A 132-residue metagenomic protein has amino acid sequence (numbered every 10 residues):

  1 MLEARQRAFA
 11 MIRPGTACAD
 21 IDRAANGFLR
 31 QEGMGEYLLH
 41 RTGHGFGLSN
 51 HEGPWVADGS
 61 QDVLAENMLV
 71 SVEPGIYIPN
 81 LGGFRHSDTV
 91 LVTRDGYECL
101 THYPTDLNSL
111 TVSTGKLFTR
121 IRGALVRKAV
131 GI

Functional and structural regions predicted by a protein language model:
M1-I132: Active-site neighborhoods and metal-handling regions in enzymes and metal-associated proteins
